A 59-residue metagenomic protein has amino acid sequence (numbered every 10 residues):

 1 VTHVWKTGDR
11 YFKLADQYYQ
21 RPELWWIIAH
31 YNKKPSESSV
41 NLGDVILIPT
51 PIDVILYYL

Functional and structural regions predicted by a protein language model:
V1-L59: Cell-surface/extracellular proteins and modules involved in cell-wall/glycan interaction or trafficking/anchoring
